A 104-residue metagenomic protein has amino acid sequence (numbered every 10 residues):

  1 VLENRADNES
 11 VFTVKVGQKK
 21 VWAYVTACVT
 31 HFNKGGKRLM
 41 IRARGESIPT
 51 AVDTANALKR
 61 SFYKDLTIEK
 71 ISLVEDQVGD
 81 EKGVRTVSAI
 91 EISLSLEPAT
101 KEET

Functional and structural regions predicted by a protein language model:
V1-K37, S47-T104: Long, charged, low-complexity intrinsically disordered regions
R44: Conserved strand-helix element at the start of the C-terminal RecA-like helicase core
